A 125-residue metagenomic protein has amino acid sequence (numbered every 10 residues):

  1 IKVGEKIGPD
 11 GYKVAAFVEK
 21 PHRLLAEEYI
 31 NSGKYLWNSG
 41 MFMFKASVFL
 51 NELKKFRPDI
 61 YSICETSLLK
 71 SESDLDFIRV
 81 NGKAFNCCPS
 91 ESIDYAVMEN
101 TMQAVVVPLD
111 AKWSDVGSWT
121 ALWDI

Functional and structural regions predicted by a protein language model:
K2-I125: Catalytic core of tubulin tyrosine ligase-like
